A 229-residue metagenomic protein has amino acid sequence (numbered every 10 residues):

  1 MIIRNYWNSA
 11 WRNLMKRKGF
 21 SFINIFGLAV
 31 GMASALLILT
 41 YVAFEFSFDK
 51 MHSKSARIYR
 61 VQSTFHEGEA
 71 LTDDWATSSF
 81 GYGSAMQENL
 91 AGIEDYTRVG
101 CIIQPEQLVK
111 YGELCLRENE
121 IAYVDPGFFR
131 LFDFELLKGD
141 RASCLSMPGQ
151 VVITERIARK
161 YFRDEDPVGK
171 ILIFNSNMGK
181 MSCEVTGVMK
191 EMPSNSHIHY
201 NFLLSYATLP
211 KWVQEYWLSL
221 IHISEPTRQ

Functional and structural regions predicted by a protein language model:
Y6-M15: A short amphipathic helical element positioned immediately N-terminal to and/or at the very start of a transmembrane
R17-F46: Short, strongly hydrophobic transmembrane alpha-helices
G19, A91-D95, D166: Glycine-centered tight turns that cap/initiate beta-strands
I38-P105, C115, L220, S224: Membrane-proximal extracellular/periplasmic loop immediately following the first transmembrane helix
T64-W75, R98-G127, L137-V151, F174-C183 (+1 more regions): Short acidic/polar micro-motifs at solvent-exposed secondary-structure junctions
V124-K138, G149-S224, R228: Mid-to-C-terminal secondary-structure elements that act as membrane-proximal/extracytoplasmic interface segments
